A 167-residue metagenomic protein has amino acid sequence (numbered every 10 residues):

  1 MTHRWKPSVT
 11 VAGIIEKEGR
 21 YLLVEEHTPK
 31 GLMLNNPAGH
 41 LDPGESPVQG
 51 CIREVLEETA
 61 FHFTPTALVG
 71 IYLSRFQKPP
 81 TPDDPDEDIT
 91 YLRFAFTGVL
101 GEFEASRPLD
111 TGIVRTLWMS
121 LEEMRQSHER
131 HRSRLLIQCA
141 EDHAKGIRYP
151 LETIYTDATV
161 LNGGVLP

Functional and structural regions predicted by a protein language model:
M1-L22, P37, T97: Conserved N-terminal beta-strand and adjoining loop/helix that marks the start of the Nudix/MutT-like hydrolase domain
W5, G31-L32, Y72-P79: Short, solvent-exposed loop/turn segments at secondary-structure junctions
T10-A12, H62-P65: Conserved beta-strand residues within beta-sheet cores
K17-E57: Conserved Nudix-box catalytic region and its N-terminal flanking loop in Nudix hydrolases and closely related
R20-E25, E104-L109, R148-I154: Short, well-ordered strand-loop elements centered on a beta-strand within folded domains, enriched for acidic residues
G31-L34, D110-P167: Nudix hydrolase/Nudix homology domain
L41-T64, R75-R132, V165-P167: Unchanged
